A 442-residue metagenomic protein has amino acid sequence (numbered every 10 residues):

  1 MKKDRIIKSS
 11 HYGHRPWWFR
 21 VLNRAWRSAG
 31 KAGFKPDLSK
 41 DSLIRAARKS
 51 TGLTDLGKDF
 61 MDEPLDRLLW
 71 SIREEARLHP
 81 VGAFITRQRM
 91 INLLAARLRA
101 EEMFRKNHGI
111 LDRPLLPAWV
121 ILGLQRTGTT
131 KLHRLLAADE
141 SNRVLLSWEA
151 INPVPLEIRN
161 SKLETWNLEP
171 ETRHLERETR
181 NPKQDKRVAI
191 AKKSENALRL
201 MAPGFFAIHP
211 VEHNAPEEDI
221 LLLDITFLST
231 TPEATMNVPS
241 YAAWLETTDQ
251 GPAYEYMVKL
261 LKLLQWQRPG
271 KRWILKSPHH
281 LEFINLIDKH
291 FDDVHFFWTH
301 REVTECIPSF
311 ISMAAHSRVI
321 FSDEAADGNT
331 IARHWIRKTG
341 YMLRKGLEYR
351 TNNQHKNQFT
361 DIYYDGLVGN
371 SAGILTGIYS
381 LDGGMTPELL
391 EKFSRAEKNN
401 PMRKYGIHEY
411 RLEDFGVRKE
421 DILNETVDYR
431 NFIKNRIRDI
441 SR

Functional and structural regions predicted by a protein language model:
M1-E102, M236-Y254, L261-Q265, F310-D361 (+1 more regions): PAPS-dependent sulfotransferases, especially Golgi type II membrane carbohydrate sulfotransferases
E102-D112: Pre-Walker A adenine-sensing motif
V120-E140: Glycine-rich phosphate-binding P-loop
L122-L124, I274-P278, Y364: Short His-Asn-centered micro-motif
A138-W148: Post-Walker A helix-loop "phosphate-sensing" segment adjacent to the P-loop in P-loop NTPases
E149-W273: PAPS-dependent sulfation machinery
P252, H280-L286, T304-I307, V368-S371: Flexible loop/turn segments at secondary-structure boundaries
K276, I287-S312: Conserved phosphate-donor/acceptor-positioning beta-strand/loop module used by diverse small-molecule
